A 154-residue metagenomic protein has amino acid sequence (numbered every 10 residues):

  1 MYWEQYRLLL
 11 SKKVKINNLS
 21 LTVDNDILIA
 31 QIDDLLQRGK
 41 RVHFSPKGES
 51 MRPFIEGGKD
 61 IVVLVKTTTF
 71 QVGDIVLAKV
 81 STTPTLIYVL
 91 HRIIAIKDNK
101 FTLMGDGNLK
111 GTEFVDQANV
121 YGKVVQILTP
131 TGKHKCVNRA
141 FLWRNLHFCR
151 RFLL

Functional and structural regions predicted by a protein language model:
M1-L154: Extended hydrophobic leader/signal-anchor segments used for secretion and membrane insertion
